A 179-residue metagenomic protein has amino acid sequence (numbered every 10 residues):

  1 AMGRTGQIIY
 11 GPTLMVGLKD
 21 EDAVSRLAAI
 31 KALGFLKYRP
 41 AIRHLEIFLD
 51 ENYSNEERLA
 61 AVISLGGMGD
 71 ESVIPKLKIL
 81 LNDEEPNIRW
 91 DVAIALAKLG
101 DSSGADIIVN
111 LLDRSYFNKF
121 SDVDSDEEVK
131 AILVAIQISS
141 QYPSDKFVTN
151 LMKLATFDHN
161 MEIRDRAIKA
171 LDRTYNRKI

Functional and structural regions predicted by a protein language model:
Q7-K19, Y38-E51, D70-N82, D101-F120 (+2 more regions): Amphipathic alpha-helical scaffolding segments comprising HEAT/armadillo-like alpha-solenoid repeats
E21-D22, Y53-S54, E84-E85, Y116 (+2 more regions): Short inter-helical turns and helix N-cap capping residues of alpha-solenoid HEAT/ARM repeat scaffolds
A29, A61, V92, A131-A135 (+1 more regions): Conserved hydrophobic register position within alpha-solenoid helical repeats
D122-E127: TPR-adjacent "capping" and linker segments in tetratricopeptide-repeat scaffold/adaptor proteins
T156, N160-I179: Eukaryotic acidic, Ser/Thr-rich intrinsically disordered low-complexity regions
